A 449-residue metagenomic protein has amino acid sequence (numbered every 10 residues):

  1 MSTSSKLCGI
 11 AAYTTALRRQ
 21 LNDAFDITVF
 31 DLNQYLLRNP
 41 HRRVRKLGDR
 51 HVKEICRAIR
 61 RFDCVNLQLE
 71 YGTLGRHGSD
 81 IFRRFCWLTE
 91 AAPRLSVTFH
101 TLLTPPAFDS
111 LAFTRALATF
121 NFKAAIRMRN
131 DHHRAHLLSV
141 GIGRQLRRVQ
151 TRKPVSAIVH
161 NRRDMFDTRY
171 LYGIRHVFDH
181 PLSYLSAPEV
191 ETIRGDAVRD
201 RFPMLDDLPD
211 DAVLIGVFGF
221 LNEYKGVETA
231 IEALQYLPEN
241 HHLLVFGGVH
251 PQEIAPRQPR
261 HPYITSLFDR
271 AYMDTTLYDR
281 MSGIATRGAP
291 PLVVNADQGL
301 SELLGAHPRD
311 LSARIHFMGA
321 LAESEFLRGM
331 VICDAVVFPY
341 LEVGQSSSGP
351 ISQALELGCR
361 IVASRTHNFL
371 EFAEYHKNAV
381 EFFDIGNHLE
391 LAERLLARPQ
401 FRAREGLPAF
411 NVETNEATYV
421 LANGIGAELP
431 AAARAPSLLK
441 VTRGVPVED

Functional and structural regions predicted by a protein language model:
R127-N130, R134-M204: Donor nucleotide-sugar binding/catalytic pocket of nucleotide-sugar-dependent glycosyltransferases
D206-K225, I231, L243-G247: Conserved donor-binding/catalytic core segment of Leloir-type glycosyltransferases
R257-S324: Nucleotide-activated donor-binding/catalytic signature segment of Leloir-type glycosyltransferases, i.e., the conserved
A320, R328-C333: Short alpha-helical donor nucleotide-sugar binding micro-motif in glycosyltransferases
A335-V336, R360-R365: Short hydrophobic beta-strand element within catalytic cores of glycosyltransferases and related nucleotide-activated
L370-A397: Change "using UDP/GDP/dTDP sugars" to "using nucleotide sugars
G386, Q400-P446: A charged, aromatic-enriched C-terminal amphipathic alpha-helix characteristic of glycosyltransferases across folds
